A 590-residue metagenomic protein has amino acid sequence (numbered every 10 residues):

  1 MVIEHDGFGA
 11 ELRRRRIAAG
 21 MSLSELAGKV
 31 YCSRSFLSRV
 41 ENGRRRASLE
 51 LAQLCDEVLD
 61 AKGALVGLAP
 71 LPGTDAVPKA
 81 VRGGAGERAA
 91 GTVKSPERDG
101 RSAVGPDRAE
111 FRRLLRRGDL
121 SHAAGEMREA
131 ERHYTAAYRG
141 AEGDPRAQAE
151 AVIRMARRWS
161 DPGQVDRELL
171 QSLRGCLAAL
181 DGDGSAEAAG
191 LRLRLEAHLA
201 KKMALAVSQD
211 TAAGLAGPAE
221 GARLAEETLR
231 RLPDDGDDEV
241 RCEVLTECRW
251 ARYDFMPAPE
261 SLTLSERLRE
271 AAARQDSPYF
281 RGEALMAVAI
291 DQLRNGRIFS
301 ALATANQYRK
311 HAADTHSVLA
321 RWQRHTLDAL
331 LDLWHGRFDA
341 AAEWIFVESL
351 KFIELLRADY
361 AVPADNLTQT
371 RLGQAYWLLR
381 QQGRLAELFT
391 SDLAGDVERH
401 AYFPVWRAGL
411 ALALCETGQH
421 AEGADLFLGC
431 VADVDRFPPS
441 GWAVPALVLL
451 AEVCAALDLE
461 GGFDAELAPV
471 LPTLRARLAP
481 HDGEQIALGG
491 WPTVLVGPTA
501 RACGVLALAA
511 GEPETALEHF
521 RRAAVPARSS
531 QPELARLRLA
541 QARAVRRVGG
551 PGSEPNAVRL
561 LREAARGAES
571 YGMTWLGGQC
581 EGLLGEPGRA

Functional and structural regions predicted by a protein language model:
M1-D6, E11, G28-Y31, S35 (+7 more regions): Short amphipathic recognition helices of helix-turn-helix/homeodomain-type DNA-binding modules
E4, A10-A18, D119, E126: Short linear X-Pro dipeptides
E4-F8, C32, P106-R113, R132 (+2 more regions): Alpha-helix N-cap/N′ positions at the starts of helices
G9-L12, S22-L23, V288, L414: Short, conserved structural micro-motifs that define repeat-unit consensus positions and nucleotide-binding loops
R82-W334, A340-E354, Y360-L367, A443 (+1 more regions): Internal alpha-solenoid helical repeat scaffolds
L177, A303-H311, T315, H325-A590: Helix-coil-helix junctions within alpha-helical repeat/solenoid scaffolds
